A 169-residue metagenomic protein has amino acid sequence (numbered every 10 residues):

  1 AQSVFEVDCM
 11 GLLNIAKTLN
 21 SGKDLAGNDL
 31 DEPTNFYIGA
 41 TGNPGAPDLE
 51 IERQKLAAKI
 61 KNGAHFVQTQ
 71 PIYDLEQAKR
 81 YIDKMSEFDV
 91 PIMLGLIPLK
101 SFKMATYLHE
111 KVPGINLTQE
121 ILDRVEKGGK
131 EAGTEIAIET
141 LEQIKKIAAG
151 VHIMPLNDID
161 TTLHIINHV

Functional and structural regions predicted by a protein language model:
A1, F5, L12-L13, A78-I82 (+1 more regions): C-terminal helical cap(s) of enzyme catalytic domains, especially alpha/beta-barrels
S3-D31, T41-A46, E87-T140, N157: Active-site pocket-lining/capping segments in soluble small-molecule metabolic enzymes
D24-G27, P47-N62: Active-site glycine-rich loop that binds ribose-phosphate moieties when present
F36, R124-K127, H168: Flavin-dependent oxidoreductase catalytic cores
L49-K55, P71, K79-Y81: A short secondary-structure junction signal
K59, G63, L94, V151: Conserved, mostly hydrophobic/aromatic
I60, I144-K145: Non-catalytic positions within long, well-ordered alpha-helices that form the structural scaffold/packing of enzyme
H65-D74, G150-P155: Catalytic beta/alpha-barrel core
